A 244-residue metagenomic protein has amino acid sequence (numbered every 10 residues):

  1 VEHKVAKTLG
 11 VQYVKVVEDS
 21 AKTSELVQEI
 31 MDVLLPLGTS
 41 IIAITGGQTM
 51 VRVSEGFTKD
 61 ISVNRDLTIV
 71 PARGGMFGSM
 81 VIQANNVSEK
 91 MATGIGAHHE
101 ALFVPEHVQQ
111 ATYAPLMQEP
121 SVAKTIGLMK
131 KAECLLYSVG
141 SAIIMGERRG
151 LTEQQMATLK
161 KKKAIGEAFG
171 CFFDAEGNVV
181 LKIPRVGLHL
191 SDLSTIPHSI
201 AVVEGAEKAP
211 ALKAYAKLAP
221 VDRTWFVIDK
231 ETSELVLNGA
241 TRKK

Functional and structural regions predicted by a protein language model:
E2-G38, S62-I143, G150-T152, M156 (+1 more regions): Ligand-binding beta-strand-loop-alpha-helix segment within the catalytic cores of soluble metabolic enzymes
E18, N178-K244: ATP/nucleoside-binding phosphotransfer catalytic cores, i.e., glycine-rich phosphate-binding loops
S40, E133-C134, P197, T224: Conserved acidic residues
I42-R52, M76-F77, G140-I143, G205-K208: Gly/Ser/Thr-rich loops at beta-strand to alpha-helix junctions that form or flank small-molecule/cofactor-binding
A43-G47, P71, L102, Y137-G140 (+2 more regions): Short beta-strand segments
V53-S62: Histidine-anchored nucleotide/phosphate-binding helix
P105-Y113, F172-E176, P197-V202: Short, basic, glycine/proline-bearing loop/turn elements
R148-N178: Gly/Ser/Thr-rich active-site loops/lids in small-molecule metabolic enzymes that frequently grip phosphoryl groups
